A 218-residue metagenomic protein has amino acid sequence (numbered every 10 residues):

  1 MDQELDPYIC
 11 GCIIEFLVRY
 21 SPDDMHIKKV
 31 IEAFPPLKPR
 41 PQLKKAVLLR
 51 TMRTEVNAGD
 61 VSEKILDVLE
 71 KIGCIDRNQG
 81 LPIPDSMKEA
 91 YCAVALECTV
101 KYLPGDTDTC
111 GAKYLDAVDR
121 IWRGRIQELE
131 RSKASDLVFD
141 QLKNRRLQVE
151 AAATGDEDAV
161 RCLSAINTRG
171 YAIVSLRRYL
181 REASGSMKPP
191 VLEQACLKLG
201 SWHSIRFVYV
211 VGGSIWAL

Functional and structural regions predicted by a protein language model:
M1-L43: N-terminal alpha-helical scaffolding segments that mark the starts of alpha-solenoid/helical-repeat architectures
P35-G200: Alpha-helical bundle protein-protein interaction modules that mediate dimerization/oligomerization and scaffolding
S201-L218: Eukaryotic, compositionally biased intrinsically disordered regions
